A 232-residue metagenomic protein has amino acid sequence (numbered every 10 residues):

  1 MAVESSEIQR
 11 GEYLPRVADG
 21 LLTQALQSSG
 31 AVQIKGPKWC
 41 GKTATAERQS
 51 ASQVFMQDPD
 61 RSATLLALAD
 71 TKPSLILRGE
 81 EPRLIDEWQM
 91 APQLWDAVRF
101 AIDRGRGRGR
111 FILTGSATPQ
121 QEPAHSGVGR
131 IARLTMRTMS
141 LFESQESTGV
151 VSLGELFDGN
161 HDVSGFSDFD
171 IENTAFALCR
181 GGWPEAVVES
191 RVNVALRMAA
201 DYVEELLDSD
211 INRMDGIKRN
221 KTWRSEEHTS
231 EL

Functional and structural regions predicted by a protein language model:
M1-I8, L141, E146-S230: Interdomain hinge/linker elements that couple catalytic modules in large macromolecular machines
M1-T23: N-terminal pre-Walker A segment at the start of P-loop NTPase domains
I34: Hydrophobic anchor at the beta1->P-loop junction of P-loop NTPases
K42-T43: Conserved lysine of the Walker
Q53-P82: Short glycine-rich substrate-engagement loop in P-loop NTPases that contacts/grips substrate
W95-P119: Conserved catalytic/switch belt of AAA+ P-loop NTPases
P119-L134, Q145-V150: Short regulatory helix/loop adjacent to the ATP-binding pocket of P-loop NTPases
